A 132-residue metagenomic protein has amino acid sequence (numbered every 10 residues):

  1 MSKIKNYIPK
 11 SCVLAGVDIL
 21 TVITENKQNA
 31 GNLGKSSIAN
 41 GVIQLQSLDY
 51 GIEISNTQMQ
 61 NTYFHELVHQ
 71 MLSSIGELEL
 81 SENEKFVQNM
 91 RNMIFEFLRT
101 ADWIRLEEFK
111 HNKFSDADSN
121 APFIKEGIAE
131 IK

Functional and structural regions predicted by a protein language model:
M1-T57, S74-K132: Metalloprotease/metallohydrolase-associated module, dominated by Zn2+-dependent proteases
N61-S73: Active-site recognition of the HExxH zinc-binding catalytic motif
